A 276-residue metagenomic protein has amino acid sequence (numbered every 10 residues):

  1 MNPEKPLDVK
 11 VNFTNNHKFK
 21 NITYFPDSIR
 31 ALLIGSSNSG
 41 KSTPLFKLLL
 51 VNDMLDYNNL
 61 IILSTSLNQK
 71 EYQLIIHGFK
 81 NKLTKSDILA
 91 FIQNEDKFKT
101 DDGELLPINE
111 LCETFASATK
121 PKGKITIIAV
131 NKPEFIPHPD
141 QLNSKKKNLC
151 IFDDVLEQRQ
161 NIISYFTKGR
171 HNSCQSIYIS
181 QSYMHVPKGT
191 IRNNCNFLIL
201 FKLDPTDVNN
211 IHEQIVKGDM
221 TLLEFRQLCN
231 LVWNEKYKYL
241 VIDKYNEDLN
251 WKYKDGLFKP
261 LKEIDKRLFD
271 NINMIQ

Functional and structural regions predicted by a protein language model:
M1-K20, L67, F79: N-terminal pre-Walker A segment at the start of P-loop NTPase domains
V11-F13, L89, I125-A129, Y239 (+1 more regions): Generic preference for hydrophobic/aromatic residues in regular secondary structure cores
H17-F19, I29-L55, T65-I76, N94-L223: Conserved P-loop NTPase motor cores
F19-G35, L55, K146, F197 (+1 more regions): P-loop NTPase motor core of the ASCE superfamily
L60: An amphipathic, basic-hydrophobic helix/alpha-beta surface used to engage anionic, phosphate-rich ligands or surfaces
F79-Q93: Acidic, Ser/Thr-rich peripheral helices and adjacent loops at domain boundaries
